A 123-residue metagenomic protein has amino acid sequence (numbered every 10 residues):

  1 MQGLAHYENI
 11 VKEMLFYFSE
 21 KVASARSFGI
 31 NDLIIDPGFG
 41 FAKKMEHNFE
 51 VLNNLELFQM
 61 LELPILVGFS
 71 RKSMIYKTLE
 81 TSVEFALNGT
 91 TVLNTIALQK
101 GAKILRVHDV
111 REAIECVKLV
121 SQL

Functional and structural regions predicted by a protein language model:
M1-S24, A42-L123: Active-site-adjacent loop and "lid" segments of alpha/beta metabolic enzymes
F39: Active-site metal-binding loops of divalent metal-dependent hydrolases
